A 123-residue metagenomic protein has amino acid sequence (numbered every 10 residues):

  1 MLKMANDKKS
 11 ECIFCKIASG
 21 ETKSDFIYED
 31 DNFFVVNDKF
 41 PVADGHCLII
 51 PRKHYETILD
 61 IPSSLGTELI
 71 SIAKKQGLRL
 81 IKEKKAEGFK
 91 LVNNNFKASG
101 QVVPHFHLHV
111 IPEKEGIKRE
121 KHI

Functional and structural regions predicted by a protein language model:
M1-I123: HIT superfamily nucleotide-processing domains
